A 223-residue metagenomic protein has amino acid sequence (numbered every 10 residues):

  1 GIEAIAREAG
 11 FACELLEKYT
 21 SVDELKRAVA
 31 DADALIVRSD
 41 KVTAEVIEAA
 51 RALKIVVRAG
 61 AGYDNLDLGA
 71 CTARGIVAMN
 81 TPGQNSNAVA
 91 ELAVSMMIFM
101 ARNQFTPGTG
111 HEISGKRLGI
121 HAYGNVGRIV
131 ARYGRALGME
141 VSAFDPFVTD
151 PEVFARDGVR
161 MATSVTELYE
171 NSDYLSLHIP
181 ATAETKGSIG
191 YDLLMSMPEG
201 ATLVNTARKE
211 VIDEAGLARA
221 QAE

Functional and structural regions predicted by a protein language model:
G1-A32, E140-S142: N-terminal glycine-/charge-rich "phosphate-binding" loop or analogous flexible N-terminal tail
G1-E3, S39-K41, D145-D150: Short, polar loop motifs at secondary-structure junctions
E14, D33-G110, L203: Phosphate/diphosphate ligand-binding glycine-rich loop within oxidoreductases
T20, A136-A155: NAD(P)-binding Rossmann-fold cofactor-contacting core
A44, N65, R128-I129, Y191: Residues forming the Rossmann-fold NAD(P)(H) cofactor-binding site
A44-I47, V148-E223: Rossmann-like adenosine-cofactor binding region
L53, S114-L118, Y191, G200: Phosphate-coordination loops involved in phosphoryl transfer and adenosine-cofactor binding
M100-R135, G158: Glycine-rich NAD(P)-binding loop of Rossmann-like domains
